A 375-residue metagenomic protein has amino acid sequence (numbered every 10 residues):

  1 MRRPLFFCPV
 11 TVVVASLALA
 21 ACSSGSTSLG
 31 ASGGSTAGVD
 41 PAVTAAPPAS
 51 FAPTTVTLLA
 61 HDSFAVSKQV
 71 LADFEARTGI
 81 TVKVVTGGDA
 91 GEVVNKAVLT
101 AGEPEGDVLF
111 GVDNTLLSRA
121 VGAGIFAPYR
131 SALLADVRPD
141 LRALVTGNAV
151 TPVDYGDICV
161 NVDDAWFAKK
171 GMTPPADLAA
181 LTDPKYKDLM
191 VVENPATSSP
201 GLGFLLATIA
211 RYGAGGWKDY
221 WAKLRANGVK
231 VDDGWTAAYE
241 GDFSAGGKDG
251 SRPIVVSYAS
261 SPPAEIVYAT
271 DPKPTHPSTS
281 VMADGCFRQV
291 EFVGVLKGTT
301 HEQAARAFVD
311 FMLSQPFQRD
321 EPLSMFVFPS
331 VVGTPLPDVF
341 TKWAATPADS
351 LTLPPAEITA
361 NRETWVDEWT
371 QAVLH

Functional and structural regions predicted by a protein language model:
L17-A21: C-terminal motif of bacterial Sec signal peptides marking the signal peptidase cleavage site
S23, G33, A37-R119: Early extracytoplasmic/lumenal segment of secretory-pathway proteins
P47, P104-L109, A127-A165, A179 (+1 more regions): A structural signal for short loop-to-beta-strand junctions that line the ligand-binding cleft of periplasmic/secreted
N114-I125, V145-T173, G201-R211, R288-G294: Periplasmic solute-binding protein
A127-A135, V150-T151, A179-T182, P253 (+3 more regions): Short beta-strand->loop
P200-G285: Ligand-binding pocket segment of bilobal, Venus flytrap-like solute-binding proteins
V293-T352: Mature extracytoplasmic/periplasmic domains
D338-H375: Extracellular/periplasmic bilobal clamshell ligand-binding domains
